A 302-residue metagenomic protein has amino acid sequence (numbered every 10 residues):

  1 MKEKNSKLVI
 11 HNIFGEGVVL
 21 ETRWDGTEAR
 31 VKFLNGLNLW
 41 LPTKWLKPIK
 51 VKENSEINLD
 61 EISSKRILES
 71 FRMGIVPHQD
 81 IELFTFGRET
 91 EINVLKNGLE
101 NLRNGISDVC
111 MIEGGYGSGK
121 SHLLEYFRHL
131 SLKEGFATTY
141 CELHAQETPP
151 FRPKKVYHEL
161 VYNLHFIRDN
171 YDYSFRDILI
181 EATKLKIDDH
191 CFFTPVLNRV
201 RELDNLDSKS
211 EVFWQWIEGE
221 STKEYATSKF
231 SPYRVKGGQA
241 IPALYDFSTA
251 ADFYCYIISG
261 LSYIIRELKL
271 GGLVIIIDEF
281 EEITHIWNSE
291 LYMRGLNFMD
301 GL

Functional and structural regions predicted by a protein language model:
M1-N12: Short coil-to-beta transition motif at edge beta-strands of beta-rich domains
V18, G26, G36, W40-S107: A short, basic N-terminal segment
A29-F33: SH3/SH3-like beta-barrel fold
V109-G114, S118, H122-L268: P-loop NTPase nucleotide-binding core
D246-A250, H285-L291: Flexible beta-alpha connector loops of hexameric P-loop NTPases
Y254-I258, E290-L302: Substrate-gripping "pore-loop 1 plus following alpha2 helix"
K269-S289: Conserved P-loop NTPase "ATPase switch" module shared by AAA+ and STAND
